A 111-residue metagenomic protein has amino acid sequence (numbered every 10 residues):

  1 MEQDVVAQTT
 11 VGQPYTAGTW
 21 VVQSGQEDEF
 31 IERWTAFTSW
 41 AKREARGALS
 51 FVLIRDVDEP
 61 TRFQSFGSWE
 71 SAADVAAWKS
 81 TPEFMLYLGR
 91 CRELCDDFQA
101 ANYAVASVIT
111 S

Functional and structural regions predicted by a protein language model:
M1-Q13, S50-T61, Y87-S111: Glycine-rich beta-strand-turn "strand-cap" elements at beta-sheet edges
E2, A36-L49, S68-N102: An amphipathic, aromatic/His-enriched active-site/gating alpha helix that lines ligand/cofactor pockets
P14-V21, S50-K79: Short, well-ordered beta-strand segments in beta-rich or mixed alpha/beta enzyme and ligand-binding folds
V21-I31: Short, surface-exposed ligand-recognition loops at beta-strand->loop->(often short) alpha-helix junctions that present
Q26-D28, A73, S111: Residue-level signal for secondary-structure boundary sites
